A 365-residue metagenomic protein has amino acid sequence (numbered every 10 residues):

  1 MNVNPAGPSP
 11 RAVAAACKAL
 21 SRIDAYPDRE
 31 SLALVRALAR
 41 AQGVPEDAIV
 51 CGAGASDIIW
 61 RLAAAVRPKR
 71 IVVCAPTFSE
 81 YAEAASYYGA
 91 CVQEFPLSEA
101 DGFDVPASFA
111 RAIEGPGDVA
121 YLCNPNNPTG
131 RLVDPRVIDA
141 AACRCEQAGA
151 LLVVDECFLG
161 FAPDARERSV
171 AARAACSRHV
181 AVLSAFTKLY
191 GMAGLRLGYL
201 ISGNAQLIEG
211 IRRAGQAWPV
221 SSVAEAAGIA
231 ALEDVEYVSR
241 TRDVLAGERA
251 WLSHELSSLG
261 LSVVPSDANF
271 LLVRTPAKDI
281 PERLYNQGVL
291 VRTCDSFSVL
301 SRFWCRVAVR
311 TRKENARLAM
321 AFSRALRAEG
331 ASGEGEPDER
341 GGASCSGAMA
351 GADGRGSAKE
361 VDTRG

Functional and structural regions predicted by a protein language model:
M1-Y26, R40, P116: N-terminal "arm"/small-domain region of PLP-dependent enzymes with the aminotransferase-like
P10-A12, E30, H179-V264: PLP-dependent aminotransferase class I/II
P27, A39-R61, C74: Short loop-beta-helix segment that forms the pyridoxal 5′-phosphate
P45-I49, R70, E156, R178-H179: Short acidic capping loops at alpha-helix termini that bridge into adjacent secondary structure
A65-S86, S98: Conserved PLP-anchoring active-site segment centered on the Schiff-base-forming lysine
Q93, E99-P163: Active-site phosphate-binding strand-loop segment of PLP-dependent enzymes
L245-A246, E255-G288: Conserved PLP-binding catalytic core of the aspartate aminotransferase-like
N286-Q287, S296-G365: PLP-dependent enzyme catalytic core of the Aspartate aminotransferase-like
